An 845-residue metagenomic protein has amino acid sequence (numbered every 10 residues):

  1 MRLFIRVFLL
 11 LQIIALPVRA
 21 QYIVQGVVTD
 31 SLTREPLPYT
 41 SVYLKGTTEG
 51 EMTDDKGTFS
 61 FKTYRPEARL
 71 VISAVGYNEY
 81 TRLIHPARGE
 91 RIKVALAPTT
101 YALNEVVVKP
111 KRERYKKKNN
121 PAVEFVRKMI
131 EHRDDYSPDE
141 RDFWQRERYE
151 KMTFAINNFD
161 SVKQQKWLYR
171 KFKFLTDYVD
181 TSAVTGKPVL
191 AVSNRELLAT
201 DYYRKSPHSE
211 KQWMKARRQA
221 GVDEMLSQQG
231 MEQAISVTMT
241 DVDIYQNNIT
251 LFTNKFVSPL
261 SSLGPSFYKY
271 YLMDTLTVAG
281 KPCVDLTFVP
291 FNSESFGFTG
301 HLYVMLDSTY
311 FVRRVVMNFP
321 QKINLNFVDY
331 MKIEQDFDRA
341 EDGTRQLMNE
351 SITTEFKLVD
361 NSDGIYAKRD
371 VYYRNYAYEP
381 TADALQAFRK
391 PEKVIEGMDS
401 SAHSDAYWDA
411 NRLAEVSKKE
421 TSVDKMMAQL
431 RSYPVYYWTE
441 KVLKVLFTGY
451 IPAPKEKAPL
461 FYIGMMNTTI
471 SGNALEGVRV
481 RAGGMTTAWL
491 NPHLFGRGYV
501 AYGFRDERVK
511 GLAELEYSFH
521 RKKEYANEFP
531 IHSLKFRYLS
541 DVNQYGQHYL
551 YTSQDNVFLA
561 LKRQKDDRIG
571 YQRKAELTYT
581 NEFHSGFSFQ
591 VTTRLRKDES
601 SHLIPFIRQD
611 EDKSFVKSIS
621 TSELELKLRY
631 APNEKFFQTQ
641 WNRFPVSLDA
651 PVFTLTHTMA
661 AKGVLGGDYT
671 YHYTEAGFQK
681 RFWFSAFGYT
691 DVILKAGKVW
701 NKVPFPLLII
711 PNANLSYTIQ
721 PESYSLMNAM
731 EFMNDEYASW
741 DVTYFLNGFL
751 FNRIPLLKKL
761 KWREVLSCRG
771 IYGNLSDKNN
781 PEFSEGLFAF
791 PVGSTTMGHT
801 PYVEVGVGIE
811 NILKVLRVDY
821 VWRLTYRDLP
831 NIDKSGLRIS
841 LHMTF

Functional and structural regions predicted by a protein language model:
Y22-V24, S31-G46, R65: Short, ordered, surface-exposed loop/turn motifs in non-cytosolic proteins
V24-D30, G57, V94: A short, amphipathic beta-strand motif
T40-L44, L70, V108, R146 (+2 more regions): Hydrophobic beta-strand segments
L44-G46, R69-R82: A short, solvent-exposed loop/turn motif at the edges and junctions of modular extracellular/periplasmic domains
T48-T58: Short, acidic Ser/Thr/Gly-rich low-complexity loop/linker segments typical of extracellular and cell-surface proteins
H85-K111: Extracellular beta-sheet/turn segments enriched in Thr/Pro/Gly and aliphatic residues
T100, V107, R112-C283, V289-G297 (+7 more regions): Structured extracytoplasmic
N254-F256, F388-F845: Exposed, low-structure sequence patches enriched in small/polar residues
